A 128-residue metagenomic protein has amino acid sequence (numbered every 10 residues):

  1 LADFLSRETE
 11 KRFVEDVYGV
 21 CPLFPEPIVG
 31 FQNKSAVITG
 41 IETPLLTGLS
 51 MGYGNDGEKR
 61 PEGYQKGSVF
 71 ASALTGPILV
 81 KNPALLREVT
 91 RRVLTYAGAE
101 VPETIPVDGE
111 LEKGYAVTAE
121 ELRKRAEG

Functional and structural regions predicted by a protein language model:
L1-G63: Pocket-forming structural segment of enzyme catalytic cores
S68-G128: Acyltransferase
